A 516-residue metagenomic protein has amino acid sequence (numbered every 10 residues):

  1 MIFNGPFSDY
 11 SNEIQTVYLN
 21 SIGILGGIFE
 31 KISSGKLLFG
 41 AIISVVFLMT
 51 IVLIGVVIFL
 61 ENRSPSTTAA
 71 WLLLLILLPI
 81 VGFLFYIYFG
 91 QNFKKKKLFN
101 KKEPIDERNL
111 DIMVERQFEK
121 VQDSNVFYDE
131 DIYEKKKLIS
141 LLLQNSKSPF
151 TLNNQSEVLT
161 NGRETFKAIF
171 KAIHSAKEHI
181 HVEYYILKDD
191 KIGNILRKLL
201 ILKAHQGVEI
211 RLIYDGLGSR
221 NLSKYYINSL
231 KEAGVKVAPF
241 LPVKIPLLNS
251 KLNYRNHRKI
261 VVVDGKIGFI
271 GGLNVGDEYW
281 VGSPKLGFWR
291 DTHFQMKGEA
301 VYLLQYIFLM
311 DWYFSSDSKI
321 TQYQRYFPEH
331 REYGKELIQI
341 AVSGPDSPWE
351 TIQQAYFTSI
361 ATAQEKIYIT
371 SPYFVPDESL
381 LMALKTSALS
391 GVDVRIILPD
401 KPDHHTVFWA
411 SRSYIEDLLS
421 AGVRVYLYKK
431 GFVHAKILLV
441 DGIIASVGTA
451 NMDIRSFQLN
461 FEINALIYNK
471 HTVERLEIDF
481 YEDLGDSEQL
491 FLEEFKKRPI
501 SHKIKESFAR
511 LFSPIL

Functional and structural regions predicted by a protein language model:
I2-Q354, T358, T362, P402 (+5 more regions): N-terminal localization/anchoring segments of enzymes in phospholipid and broader phosphate metabolism
S347, T351, S371, V375 (+1 more regions): A short glycine-/small-residue-rich loop at the edge of a beta-strand within enzyme catalytic domains
Q353, L381, S411-I415: A general structural signal for well-ordered alpha-helical packing
A363, Y373-R395, P399-D400, H404: Helical hairpin unit composed of two closely spaced alpha helices linked by a short loop
V392-R395, D400-M452: C-terminal structural cap/anchor segments
